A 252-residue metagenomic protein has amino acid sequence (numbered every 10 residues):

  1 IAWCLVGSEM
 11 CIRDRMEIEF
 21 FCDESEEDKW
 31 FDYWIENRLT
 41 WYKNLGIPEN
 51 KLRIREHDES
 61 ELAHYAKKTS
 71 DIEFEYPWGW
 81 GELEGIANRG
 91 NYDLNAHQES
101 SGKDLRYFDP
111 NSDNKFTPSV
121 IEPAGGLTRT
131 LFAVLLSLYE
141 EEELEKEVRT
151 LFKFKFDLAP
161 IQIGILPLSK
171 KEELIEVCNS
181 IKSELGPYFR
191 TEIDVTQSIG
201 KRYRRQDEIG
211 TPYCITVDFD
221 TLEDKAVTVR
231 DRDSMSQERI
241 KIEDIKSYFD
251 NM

Functional and structural regions predicted by a protein language model:
I1-I12: Single conserved hydrophobic/aromatic residue that forms the stacking wall/gate of nucleotide- or nucleobase-binding
M16-F21, D71-E73, P160-P167: Short, hydrophobic beta-strand segments
F20-D28, S169-K171, D233-S234: A generic structural motif
F21, W30-L45, I72-E75, G79-E82 (+6 more regions): Generic, well-ordered alpha-helical scaffold segments in large soluble proteins
P48-D71, S198-I209: Beta-rich nucleic-acid/ligand-interaction surfaces
E61-D157, L166, D207: A translation/RNA-centric and nucleic-acid-associated enzymatic feature enriched in Class II aminoacyl-tRNA synthetases
E145-R205: Generic long, charged, amphipathic alpha-helical segments
K182-I240, D244-F249: C-terminal structured "cap/appendage" subdomains that terminate the fold
